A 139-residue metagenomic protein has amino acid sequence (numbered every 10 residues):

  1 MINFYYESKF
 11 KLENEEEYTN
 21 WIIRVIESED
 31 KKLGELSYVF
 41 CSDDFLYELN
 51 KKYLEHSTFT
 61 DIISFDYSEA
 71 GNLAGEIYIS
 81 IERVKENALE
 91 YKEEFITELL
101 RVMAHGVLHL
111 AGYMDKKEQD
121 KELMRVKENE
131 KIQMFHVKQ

Functional and structural regions predicted by a protein language model:
M1-L100, L110-Q139: An acidic/histidine-cluster motif and surrounding catalytic segment that typifies divalent-metal-assisted enzyme active
